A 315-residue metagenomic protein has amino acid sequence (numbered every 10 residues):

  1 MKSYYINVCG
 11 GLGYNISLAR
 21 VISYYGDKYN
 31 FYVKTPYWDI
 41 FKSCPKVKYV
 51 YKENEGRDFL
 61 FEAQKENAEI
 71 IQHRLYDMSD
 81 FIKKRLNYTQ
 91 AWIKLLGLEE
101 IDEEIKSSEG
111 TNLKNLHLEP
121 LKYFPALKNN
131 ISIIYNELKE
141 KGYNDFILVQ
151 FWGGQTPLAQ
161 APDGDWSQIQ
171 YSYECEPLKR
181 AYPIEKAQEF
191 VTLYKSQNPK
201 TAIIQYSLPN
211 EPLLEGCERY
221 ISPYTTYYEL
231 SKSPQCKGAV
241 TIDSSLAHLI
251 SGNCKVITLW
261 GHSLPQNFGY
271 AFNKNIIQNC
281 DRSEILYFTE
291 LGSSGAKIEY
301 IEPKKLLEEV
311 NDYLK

Functional and structural regions predicted by a protein language model:
M1-C9, K65-D77, G142-Q168: Short hydrophobic beta-strand segments
K2-A91, E229, K237, L246-L249 (+1 more regions): Active-site and donor-binding regions of nucleotide-sugar-utilizing enzymes
I6, G13, L138, V240 (+1 more regions): Catalytic phosphate/metal-binding cores of nucleic-acid and nucleotide-processing enzymes, i.e., regions that mediate
L12, I16-A19, Y171-Q266: Donor-binding and catalytic core of enzymes assembling or modifying cell-surface/extracellular glycoconjugates
Y29, C44-D58, E62-I70, L98 (+4 more regions): Active-site regions of enzymes building and remodeling cell-envelope glycoconjugates
E53-G56, Y76-P157: A nucleotide-sugar donor-handling region in carbohydrate enzymes
L75-L86, T156-Y182, G216, S293-G295: Short, flexible/disordered intra-domain loops and linkers
H248-K315: Nucleotide-sugar donor-binding patch of glycosyltransferase catalytic domains
